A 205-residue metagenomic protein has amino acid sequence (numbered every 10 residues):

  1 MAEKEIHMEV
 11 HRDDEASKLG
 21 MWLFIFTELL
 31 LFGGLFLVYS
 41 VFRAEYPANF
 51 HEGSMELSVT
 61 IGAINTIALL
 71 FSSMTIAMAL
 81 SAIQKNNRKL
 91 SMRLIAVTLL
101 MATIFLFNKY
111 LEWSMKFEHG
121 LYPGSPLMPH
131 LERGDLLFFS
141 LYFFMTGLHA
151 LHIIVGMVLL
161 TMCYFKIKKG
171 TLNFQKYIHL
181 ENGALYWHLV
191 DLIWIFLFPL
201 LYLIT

Functional and structural regions predicted by a protein language model:
M1-T205: ...captures the hydrophobic TM-helix bundle architecture rather than a specific catalytic motif, and can also fire on
